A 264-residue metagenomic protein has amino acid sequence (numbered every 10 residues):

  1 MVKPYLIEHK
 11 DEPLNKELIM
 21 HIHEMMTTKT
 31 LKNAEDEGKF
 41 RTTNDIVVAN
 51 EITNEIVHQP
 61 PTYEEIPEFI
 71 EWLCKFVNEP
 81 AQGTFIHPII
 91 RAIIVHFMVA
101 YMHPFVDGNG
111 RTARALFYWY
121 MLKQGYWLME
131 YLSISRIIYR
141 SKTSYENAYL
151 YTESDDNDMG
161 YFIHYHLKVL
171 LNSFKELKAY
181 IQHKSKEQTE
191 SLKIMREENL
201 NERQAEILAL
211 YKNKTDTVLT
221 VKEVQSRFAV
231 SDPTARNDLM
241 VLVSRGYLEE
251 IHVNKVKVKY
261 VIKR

Functional and structural regions predicted by a protein language model:
M1-R264: FIC/Doc superfamily catalytic core
